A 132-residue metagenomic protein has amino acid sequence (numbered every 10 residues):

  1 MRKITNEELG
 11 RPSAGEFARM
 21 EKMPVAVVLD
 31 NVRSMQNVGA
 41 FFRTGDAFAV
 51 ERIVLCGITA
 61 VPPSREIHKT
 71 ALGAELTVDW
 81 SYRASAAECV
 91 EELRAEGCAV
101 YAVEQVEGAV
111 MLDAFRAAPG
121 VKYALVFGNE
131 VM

Functional and structural regions predicted by a protein language model:
M1-M132: Post-transcriptional modification and biogenesis factors for structured RNAs of the translation apparatus
